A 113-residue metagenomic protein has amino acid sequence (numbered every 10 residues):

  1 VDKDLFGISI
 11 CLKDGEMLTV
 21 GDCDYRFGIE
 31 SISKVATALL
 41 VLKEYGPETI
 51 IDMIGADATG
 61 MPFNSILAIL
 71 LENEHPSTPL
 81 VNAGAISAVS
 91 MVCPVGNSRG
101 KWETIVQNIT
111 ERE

Functional and structural regions predicted by a protein language model:
V1-T19: A short, well-structured edge-of-sheet supersecondary motif
D2-K3, Y25-I29, T59, S77-L80: Secondary-structure capping and boundary motifs in well-ordered enzyme cores
F6, S31-S33, T37, L80-S87: Catalytic-loop motifs flanking and including active-site residues across diverse enzymes
L12-D14, D24, V92: Short, flexible loop/turn elements at secondary-structure junctions
G15, G28-E48: Active-site SXXK
E16-D24, S65-E72: Glycine/charged-rich beta-loop-alpha catalytic/anionic-binding loops adjacent to active sites
G21-R26, D52-A56: "Short basic amphipathic alpha-helical interaction patches in structured regions
V41-E113: Active-site-adjacent helix/loop patches that line small-molecule binding or acyl-intermediate pockets
